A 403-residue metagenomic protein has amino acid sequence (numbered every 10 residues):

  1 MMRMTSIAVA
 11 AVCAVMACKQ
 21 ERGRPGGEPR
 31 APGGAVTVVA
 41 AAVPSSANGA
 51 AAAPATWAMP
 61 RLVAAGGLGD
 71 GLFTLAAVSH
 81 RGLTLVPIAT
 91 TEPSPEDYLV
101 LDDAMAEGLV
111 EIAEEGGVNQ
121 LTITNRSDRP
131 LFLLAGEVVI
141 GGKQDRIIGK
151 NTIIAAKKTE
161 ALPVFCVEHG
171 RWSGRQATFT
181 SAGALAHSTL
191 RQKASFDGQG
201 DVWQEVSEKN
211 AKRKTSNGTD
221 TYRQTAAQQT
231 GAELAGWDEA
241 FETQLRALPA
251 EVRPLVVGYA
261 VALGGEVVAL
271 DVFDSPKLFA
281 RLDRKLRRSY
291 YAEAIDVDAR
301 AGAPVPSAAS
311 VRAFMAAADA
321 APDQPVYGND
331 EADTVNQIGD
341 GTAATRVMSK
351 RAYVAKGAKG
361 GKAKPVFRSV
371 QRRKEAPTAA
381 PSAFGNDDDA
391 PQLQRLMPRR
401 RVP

Functional and structural regions predicted by a protein language model:
M2-A10: Sec-dependent signal peptide recognition, specifically the positively charged N-region followed immediately by
M16-A17: C-terminal motif of bacterial Sec signal peptides marking the signal peptidase cleavage site
Q20-L131, G136-P403: Intrinsically disordered, low-complexity segments enriched in small/polar residues
